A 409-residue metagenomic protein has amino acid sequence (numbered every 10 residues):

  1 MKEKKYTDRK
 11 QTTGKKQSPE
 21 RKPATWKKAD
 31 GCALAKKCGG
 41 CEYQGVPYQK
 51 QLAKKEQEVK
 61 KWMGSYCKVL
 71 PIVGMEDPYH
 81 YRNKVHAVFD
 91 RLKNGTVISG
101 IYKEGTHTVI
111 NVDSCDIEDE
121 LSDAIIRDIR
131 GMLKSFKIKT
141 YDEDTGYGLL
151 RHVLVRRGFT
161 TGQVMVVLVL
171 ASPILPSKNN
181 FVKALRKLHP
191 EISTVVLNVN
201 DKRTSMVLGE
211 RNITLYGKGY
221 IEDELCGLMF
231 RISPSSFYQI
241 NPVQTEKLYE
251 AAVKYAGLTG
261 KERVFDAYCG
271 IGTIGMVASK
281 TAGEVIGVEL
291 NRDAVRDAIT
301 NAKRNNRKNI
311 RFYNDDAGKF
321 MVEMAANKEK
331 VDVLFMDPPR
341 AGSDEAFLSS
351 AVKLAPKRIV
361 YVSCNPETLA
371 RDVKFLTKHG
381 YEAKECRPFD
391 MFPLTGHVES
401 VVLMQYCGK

Functional and structural regions predicted by a protein language model:
K2-R9, G14-K16, E20-R21, S177-N179 (+1 more regions): Rossmann-like S-adenosyl-L-methionine
W26, G39-T140, V155, F159-T160 (+1 more regions): Extended interfacial segments that mediate partner engagement and assembly in macromolecular machines
K28, L34-K37: Short metal-coordination and nucleic-acid-contact micro-motifs, chiefly zinc-binding Cys/His arrays
D77-R82, R91-K93, T145-Y147, L215 (+1 more regions): A short catalytic or substrate-binding loop motif that flags glycine-/basic-rich loops and adjacent residues that bind
N83, G162-V164, K261-E262: Nucleotide donor/acceptor-binding cores
G100-K103, V167-V169, A298: Short, acidic/hydrophobic/Gly-rich beta-strand patch recurrent on exposed beta strands that often constitutes part
T140-Y147, V264: Short helix/loop segment immediately N-terminal to the Walker
V155, G162-A171, M229-S233: Short, aliphatic-rich beta-strand segments
